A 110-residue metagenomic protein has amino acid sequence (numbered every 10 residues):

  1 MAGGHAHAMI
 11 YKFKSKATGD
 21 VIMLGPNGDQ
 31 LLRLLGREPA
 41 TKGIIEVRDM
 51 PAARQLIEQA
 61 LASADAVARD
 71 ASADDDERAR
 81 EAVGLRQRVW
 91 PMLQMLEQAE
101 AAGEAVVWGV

Functional and structural regions predicted by a protein language model:
A2-V110: Positively charged, low-complexity terminal tracts and the immediately adjacent first secondary-structure elements
